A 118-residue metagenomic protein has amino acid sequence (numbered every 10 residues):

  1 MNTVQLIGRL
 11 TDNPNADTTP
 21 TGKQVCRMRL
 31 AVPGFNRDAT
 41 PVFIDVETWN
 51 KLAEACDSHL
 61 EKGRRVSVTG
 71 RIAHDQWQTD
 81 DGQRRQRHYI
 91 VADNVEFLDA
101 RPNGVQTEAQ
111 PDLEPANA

Functional and structural regions predicted by a protein language model:
M1, P14-G22, R37-A39, F43 (+4 more regions): Acidic, gly/ser/pro-rich intrinsically disordered tails
N2-V4, Q24, V42, R64-V66 (+1 more regions): Residues at beta-strand starts and edge strands
V4-D12, L30, K62-H74, A92-V95: OB-fold and OB-like beta-barrel modules that bind single-stranded nucleic acids
A16, R71-V91, E96, A100: OB-fold single-stranded nucleic acid-binding module
D17-V32, Q86-R87: Short aromatic-glycine-enriched beta-strand elements
A31-F35, Q78: A generic structural motif
W49-R85: Beta-rich strand-turn-strand
